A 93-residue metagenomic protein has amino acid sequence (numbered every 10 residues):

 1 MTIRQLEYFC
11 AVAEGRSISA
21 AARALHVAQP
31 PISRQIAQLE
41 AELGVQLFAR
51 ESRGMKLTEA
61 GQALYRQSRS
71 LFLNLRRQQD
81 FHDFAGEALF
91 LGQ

Functional and structural regions predicted by a protein language model:
T2-Q5, Q29, G61, S68: The N-cap/first-turn positions of alpha helices within or immediately adjacent to helix-turn-helix DNA-binding domains
Y8-V12, L64: Short alpha-helical "packing" element that flanks the helix-turn-helix/winged-helix DNA-binding module
V12-H26: Short helix-boundary/capping micro-motifs
R23-A24, A41, Q62: Alpha-helical residues within the helix-turn-helix
E40-L57: A short LG(V/I)-centered, amphipathic sequence patch enriched for acidic residue(s) preceding the LG motif
R53, H82-Q93: Interdomain hinge and pocket-entrance segments immediately C-terminal to HTH DNA-binding domains
R76-Q79: A short, exposed helix-loop element centered on a Lys and neighboring polar residues
